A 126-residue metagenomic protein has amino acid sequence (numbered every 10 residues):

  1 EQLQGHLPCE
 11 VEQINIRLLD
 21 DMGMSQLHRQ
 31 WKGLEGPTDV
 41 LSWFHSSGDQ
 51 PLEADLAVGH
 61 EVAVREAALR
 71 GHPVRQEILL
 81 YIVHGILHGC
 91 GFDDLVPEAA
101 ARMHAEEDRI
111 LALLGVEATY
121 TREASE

Functional and structural regions predicted by a protein language model:
E1-E77, G89-E126: Active-site rim/adjacent substrate-binding subdomains
Y81, G85-G89: Catalytic glutamate of the conserved HExxH
